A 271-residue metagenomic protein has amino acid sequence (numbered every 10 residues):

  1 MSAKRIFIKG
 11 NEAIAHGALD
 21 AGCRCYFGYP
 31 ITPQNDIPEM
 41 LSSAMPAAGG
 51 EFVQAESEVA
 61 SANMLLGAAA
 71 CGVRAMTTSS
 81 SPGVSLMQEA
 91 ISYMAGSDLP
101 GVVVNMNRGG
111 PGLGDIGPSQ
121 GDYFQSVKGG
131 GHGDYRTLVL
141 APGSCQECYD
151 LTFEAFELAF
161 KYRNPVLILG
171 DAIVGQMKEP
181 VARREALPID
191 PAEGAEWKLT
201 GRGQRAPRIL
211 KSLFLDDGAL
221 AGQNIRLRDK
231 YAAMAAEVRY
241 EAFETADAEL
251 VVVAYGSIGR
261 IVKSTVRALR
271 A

Functional and structural regions predicted by a protein language model:
M1-G129, R136: Thiamine diphosphate
K9-A13, R228-L250, K263-R267: Glycine-/acidic-rich phosphate or pyrophosphate-binding loops and their flanking alpha/beta elements
S42-A47, R226, S264-A271: Short helix-loop-beta junction
M87, M177-E179, I261-K263: Short helix/loop capping segments that flank catalytic or ligand/cofactor-binding pockets
R108-G110, G170-M177, G256-I258: Glycine-rich beta-alpha junction loops
G117-D171: Conserved thiamine diphosphate
R163-A242: Conformationally flexible catalytic loops at phosphate/diphosphate-handling active centers
A254-G259, L269: C-terminal substrate/ligand-recognition segments
